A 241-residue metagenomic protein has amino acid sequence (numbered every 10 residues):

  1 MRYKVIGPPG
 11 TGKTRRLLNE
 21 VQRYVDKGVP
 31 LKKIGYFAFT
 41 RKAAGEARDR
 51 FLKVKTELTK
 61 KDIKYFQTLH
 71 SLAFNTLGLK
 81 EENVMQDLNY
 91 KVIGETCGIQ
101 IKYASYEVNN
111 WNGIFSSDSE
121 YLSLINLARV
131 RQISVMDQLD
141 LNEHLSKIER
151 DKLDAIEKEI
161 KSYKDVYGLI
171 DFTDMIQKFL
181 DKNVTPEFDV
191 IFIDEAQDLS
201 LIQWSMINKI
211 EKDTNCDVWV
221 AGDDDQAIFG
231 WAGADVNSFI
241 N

Functional and structural regions predicted by a protein language model:
M1-N83: P-loop NTPase Walker
R2-G7, R16, K33, Y106-F192 (+3 more regions): Accessory N-terminal region flanking or inserted into the helicase ATPase core in nucleic-acid motor proteins
K4, K80, I191, D235-S238: A generic "structured core" feature
P8-T11, R15, F39-K42, Q197-N241: Conserved helicase motor core of SF1/SF2 NTP-dependent helicases
A47-F51, T76-K80, F179, Q203 (+2 more regions): Short, flexible helix/strand-to-coil boundary loops that buttress conserved ligand/catalytic motifs in alpha/beta
D62, H70-V84, L88-I99, I176-D181: Conserved P-loop NTPase motor core of helicases/translocases
V84-W111, T214-A227: Conserved phosphoryl-transfer catalytic core
